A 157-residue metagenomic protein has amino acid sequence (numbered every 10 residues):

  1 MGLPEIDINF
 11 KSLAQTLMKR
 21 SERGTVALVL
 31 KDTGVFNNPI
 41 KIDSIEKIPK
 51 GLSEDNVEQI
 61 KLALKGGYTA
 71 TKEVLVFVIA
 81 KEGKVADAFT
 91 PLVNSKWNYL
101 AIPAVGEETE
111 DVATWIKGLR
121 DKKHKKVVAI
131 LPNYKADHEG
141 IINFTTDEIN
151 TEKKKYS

Functional and structural regions predicted by a protein language model:
M1-S157: Surface-exposed assembly/interface segments
